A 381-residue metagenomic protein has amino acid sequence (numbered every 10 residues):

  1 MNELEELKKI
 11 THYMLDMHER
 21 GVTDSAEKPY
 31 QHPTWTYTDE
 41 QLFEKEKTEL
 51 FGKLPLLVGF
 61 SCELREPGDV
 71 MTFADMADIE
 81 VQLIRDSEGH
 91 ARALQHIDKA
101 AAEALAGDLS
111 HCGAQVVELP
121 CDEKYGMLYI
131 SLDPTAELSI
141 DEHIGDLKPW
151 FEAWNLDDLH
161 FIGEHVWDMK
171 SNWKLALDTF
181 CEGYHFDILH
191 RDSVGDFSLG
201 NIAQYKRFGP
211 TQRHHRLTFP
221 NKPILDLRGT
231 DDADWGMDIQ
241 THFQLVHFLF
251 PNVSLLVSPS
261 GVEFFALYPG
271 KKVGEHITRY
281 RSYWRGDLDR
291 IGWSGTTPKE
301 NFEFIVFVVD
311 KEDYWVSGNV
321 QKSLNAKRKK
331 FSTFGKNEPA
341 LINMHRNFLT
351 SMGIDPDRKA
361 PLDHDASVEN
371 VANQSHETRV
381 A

Functional and structural regions predicted by a protein language model:
M1-Q95, C121: N-terminal pre-ligand scaffold of iron-sulfur
E3-E5, L64-R65, M71-A74, Q82-H90 (+2 more regions): C-terminal catalytic domain of Rieske-type non-heme iron oxygenases
E5, K9, E103-A104, S110 (+1 more regions): Polar/charged alpha-helical tracts
R20, V58, E88, L105-A106 (+2 more regions): Feature targets compositionally biased, intrinsically disordered low-complexity regions with long contiguous runs
E46, I97-D98, A176, D313: Short hydrophobic core segments
R92-A104: A generic, well-ordered mixed alpha/beta core segment in the N-terminal half of proteins
E103-E123, D141-E142: Primarily the internal scaffold of c-type cytochrome electron-transfer domains, especially repeated/multiheme c-type
